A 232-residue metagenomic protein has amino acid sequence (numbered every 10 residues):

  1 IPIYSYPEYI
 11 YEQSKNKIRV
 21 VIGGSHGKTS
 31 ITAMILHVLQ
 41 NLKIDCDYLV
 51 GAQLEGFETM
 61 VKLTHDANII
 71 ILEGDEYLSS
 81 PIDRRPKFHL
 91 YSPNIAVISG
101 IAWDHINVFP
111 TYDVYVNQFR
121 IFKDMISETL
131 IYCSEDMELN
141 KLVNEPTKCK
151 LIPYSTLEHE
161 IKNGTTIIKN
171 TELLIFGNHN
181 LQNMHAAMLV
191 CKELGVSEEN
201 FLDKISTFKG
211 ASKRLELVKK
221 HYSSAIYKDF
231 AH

Functional and structural regions predicted by a protein language model:
Y4-L130, L139-K148: Phosphate-binding loop of NTP-binding sites
W103, F109-R120, E128-E135, K141-H232: Adenine nucleotide phosphate-binding catalytic loops in nucleotide-utilizing enzymes
